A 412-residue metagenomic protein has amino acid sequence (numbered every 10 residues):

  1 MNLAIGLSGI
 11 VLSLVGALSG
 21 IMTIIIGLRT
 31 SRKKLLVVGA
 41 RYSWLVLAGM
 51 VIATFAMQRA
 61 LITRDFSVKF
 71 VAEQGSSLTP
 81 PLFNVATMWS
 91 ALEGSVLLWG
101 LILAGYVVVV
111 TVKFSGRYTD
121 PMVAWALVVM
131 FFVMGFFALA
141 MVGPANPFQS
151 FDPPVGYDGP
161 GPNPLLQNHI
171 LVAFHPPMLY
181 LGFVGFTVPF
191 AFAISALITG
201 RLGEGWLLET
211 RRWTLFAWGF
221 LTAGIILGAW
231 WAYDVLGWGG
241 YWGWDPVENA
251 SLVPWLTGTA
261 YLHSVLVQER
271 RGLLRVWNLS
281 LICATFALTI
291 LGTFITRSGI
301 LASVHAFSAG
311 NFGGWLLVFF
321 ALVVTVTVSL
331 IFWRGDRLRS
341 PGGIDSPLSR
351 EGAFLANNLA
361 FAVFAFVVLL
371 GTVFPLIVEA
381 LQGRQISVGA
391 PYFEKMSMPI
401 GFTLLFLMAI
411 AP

Functional and structural regions predicted by a protein language model:
M1-I410: Polytopic transmembrane helical bundles with strong interfacial aromatic enrichment
